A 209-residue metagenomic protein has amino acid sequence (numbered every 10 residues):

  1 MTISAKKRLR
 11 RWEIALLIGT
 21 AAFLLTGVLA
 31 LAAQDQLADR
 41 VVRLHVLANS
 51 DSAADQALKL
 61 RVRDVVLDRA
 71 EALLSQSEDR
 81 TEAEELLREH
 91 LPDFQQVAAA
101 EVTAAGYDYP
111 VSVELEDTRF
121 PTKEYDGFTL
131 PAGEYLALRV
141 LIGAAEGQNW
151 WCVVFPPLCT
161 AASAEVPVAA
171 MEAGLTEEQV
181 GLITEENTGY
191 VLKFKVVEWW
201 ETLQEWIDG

Functional and structural regions predicted by a protein language model:
M1-R8: N-terminal Lys/Arg-rich, disordered targeting/topogenic segments
E13-A30: Hydrophobic membrane-insertion alpha-helices, especially the h-region of bacterial N-terminal signal peptides
T26-V41: Aromatic-capped interface at the extracytoplasmic side of an N-terminal signal-anchor transmembrane helix
H45-E78: Short extracytoplasmic
R63, L67-S75, P92, Q96-T103 (+2 more regions): Sec-exported extracytoplasmic/periplasmic mature domains
E84-V153: Mid-length scaffold segments of soluble, non-membrane domains
G127-Y190: Soluble extracytoplasmic domains of inner/organellar membrane proteins
E177-G209: C-terminal partner/receptor-binding element of secreted or periplasmic proteins
